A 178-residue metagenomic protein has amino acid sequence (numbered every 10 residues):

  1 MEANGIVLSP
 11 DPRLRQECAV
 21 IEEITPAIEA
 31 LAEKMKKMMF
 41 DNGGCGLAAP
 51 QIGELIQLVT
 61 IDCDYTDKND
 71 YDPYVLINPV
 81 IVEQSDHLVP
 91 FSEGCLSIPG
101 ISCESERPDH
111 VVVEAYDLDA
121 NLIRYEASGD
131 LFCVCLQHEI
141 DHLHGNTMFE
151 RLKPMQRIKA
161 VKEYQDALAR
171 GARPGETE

Functional and structural regions predicted by a protein language model:
M1-E178: Positively charged
